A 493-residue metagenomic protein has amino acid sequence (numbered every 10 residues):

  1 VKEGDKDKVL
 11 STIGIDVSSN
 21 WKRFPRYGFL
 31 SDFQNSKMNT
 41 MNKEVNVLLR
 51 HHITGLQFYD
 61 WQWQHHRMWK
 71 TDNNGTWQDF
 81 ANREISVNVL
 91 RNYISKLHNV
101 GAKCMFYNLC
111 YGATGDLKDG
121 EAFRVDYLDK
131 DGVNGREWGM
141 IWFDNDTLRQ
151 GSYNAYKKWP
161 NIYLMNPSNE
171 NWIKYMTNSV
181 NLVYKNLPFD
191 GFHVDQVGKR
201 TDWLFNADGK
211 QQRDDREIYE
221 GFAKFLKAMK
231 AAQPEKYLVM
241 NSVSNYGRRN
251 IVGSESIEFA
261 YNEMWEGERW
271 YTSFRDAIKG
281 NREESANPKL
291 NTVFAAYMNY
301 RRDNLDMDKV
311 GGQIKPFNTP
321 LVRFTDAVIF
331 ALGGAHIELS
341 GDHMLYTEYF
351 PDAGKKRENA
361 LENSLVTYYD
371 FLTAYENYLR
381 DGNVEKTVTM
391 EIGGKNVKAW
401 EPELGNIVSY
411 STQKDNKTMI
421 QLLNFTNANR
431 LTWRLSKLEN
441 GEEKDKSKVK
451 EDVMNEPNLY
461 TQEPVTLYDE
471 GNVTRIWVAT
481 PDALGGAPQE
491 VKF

Functional and structural regions predicted by a protein language model:
K8-Q64: An acidic-aromatic substrate-binding cleft motif
F24-N39, K70-V87, K157-Y175, A207-G221 (+3 more regions): The substrate-binding groove and active-site-proximal loops of carbohydrate-active enzymes, especially glycoside
P25, L30-M38, F106, C110-L187: Active-site-adjacent "subsite" loops/lids of carbohydrate-active enzymes
R26-F29, L56-F58, C104-F106, F192-V194 (+4 more regions): Hydrophobic faces of well-ordered beta-strands that scaffold small-molecule active sites in alpha/beta enzyme cores
P167-F259, W265-A277, A286: Active-site neighborhood of glycoside hydrolase catalytic domains
Q196, K289-N383: Aromatic/acidic polysaccharide-binding cleft in carbohydrate-active enzymes
N396-G471: Carbohydrate-binding surface patches
K492-F493: C-terminal beta-strand-rich structural cap/linker in extracellular carbohydrate-active enzymes
